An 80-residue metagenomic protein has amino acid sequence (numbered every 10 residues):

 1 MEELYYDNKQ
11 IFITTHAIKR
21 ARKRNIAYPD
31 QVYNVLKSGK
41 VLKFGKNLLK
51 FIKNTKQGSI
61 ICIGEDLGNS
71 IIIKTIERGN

Functional and structural regions predicted by a protein language model:
M1-N80: Ribonuclease/tRNase effector modules and their secretory precursors
